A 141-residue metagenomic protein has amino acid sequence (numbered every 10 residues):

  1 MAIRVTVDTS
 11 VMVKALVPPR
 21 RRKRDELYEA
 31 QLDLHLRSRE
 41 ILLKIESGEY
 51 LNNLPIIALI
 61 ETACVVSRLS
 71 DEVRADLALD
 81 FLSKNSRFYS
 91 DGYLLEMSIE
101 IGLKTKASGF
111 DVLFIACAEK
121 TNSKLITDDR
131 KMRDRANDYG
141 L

Functional and structural regions predicted by a protein language model:
M1-L54, S67-R74: Short, well-structured N-terminal submotif of metal-dependent ribonuclease cores
V5-D8, N53-P55, K106-S108, D129 (+1 more regions): Histidine- and aromatic-rich ligand-binding microenvironments
K14, C64, R133-D134: Alpha-helical elements of the RecA-like P-loop NTPase motor core of helicases
P18-P19, V65, I101, D138-Y139: Residue-level signal for well-ordered alpha-helical positions
R39-L42, L79, F114-I115, R133: Short amphipathic alpha-helical segments and helix-helix/interface helices
S47-E49, K84-N85, T121, Y139: Structured helix-beta-strand junction loops
K84-D134: Active-site neighborhoods of divalent-metal-dependent phosphate/nucleic-acid chemistry enzymes
